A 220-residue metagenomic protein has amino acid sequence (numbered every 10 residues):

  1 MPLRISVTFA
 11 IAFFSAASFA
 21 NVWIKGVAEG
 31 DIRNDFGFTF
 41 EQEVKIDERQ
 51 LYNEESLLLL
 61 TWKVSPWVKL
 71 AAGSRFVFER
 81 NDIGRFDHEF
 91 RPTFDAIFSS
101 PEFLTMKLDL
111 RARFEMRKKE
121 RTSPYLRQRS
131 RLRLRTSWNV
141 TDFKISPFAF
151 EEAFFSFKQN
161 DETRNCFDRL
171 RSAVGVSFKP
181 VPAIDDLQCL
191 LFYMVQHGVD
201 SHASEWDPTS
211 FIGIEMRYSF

Functional and structural regions predicted by a protein language model:
P2-A10: Sec-dependent signal peptide recognition, specifically the positively charged N-region followed immediately by
A20-I24, Y52-E54, H88-P92, P124-L132 (+2 more regions): Residues that define the transmembrane beta-barrel architecture of outer-membrane proteins
I24, E29, E43, Y52-S56 (+1 more regions): Basic, often amphipathic N-terminal segments
I24, I32-E48, K69-D82, L108-K118 (+2 more regions): Transmembrane beta-strand segments that form the barrel wall of outer-membrane beta-barrel proteins
A28, I46-E48, L60, D82-G84 (+4 more regions): Outer-membrane beta-barrel proteins
Y52-M106: Hydrophobic/aromatic-rich structural module bridging two neighboring secondary-structure elements via a short loop
S100-K107, R111-S201, R217-F220: Outer-membrane beta-barrel transmembrane domain signature
